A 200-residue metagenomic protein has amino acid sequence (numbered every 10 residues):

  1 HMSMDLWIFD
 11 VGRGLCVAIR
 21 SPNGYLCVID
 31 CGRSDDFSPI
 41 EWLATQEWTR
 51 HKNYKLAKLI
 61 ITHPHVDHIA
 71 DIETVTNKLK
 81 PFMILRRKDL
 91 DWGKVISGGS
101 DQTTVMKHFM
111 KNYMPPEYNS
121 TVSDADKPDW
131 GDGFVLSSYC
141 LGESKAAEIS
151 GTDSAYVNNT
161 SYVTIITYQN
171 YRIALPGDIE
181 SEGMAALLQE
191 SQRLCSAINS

Functional and structural regions predicted by a protein language model:
H1-Y54, N119-N199: Core dinuclear metal-dependent hydrolase active-site scaffold
E41-A44, I96-P115: Short, aromatic/basic amphipathic alpha-helical patches
K55, F82-W92: Short internal beta-strands
K55-D67, S200: Metallo-beta-lactamase
I69-L79, K94-M106: Metal-dependent catalytic neighborhoods of phosphoester/phosphodiester hydrolases
K80-P81, S200: Proline-aspartate-enriched helix->loop->beta-strand connector
L90, V95, S100, R193-S200: Long, structured stretches of catalytic cores involved in phosphate-ester chemistry, encompassing
